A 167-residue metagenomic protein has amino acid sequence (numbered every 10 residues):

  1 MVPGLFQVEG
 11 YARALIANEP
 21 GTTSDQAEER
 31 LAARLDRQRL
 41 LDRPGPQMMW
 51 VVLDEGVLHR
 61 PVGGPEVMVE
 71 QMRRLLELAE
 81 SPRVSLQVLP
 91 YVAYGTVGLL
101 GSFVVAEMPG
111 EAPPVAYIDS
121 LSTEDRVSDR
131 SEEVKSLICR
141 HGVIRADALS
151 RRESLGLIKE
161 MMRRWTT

Functional and structural regions predicted by a protein language model:
M1-T167: Hydrophobic protein-protein interaction segments
